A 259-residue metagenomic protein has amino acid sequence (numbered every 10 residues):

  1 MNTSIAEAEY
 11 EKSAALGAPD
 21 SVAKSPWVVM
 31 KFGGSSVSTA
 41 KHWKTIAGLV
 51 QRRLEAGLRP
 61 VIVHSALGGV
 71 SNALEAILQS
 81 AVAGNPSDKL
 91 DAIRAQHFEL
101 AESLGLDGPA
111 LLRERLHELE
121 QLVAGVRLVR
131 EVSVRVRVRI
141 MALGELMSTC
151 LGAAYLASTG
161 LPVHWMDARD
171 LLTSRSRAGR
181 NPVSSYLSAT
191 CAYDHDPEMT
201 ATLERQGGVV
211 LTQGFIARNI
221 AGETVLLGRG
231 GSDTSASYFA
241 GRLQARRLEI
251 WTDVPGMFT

Functional and structural regions predicted by a protein language model:
M1-T259: Nucleotide/pyrophosphate-binding catalytic subdomain
